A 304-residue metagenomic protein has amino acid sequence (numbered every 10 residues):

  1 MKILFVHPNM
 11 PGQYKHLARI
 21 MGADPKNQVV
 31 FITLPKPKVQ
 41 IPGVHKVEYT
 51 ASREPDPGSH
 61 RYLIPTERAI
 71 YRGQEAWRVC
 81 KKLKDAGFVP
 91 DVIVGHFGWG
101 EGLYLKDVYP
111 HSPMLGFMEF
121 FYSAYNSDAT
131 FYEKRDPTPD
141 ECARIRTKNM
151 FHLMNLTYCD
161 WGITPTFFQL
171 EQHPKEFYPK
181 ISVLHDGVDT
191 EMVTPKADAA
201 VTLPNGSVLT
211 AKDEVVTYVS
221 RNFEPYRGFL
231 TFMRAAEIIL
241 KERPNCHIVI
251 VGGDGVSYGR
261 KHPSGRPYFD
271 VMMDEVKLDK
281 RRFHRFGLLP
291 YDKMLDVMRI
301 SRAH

Functional and structural regions predicted by a protein language model:
M1-H45, I163: N-terminal subdomain of nucleotide-sugar transferases
K38-I64: Conserved nucleotide-sugar phosphate-binding/catalytic loop shared by glycosyltransferases and other
R53-L63, H111-M150, E191-K196, A200-T202 (+2 more regions): Acceptor-binding helix/loop patch of EC 2.4 sugar-transfer enzymes, predominantly nucleotide-sugar-dependent
K81-W99, L105, P113-L115: Short N-terminal targeting/anchoring amphipathic segment
D160, R299-H304: Acidic donor-binding loop of glycosyltransferase active sites
F168, G187: Carbohydrate-associated surface elements
T202-R227, M233-I238, I248-V249: Conserved donor-binding/catalytic core segment of Leloir-type glycosyltransferases
G252, V256, K261-D296: Nucleotide-activated donor-binding/catalytic signature segment of Leloir-type glycosyltransferases, i.e., the conserved
